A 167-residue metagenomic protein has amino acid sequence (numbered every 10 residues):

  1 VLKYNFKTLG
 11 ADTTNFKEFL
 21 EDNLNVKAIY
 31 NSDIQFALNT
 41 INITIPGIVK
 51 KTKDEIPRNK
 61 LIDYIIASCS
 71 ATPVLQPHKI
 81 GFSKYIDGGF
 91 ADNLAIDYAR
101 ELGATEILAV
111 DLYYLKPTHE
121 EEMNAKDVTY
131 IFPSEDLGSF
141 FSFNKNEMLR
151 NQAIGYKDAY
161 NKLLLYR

Functional and structural regions predicted by a protein language model:
V1-R167: Patatin-like phospholipase
